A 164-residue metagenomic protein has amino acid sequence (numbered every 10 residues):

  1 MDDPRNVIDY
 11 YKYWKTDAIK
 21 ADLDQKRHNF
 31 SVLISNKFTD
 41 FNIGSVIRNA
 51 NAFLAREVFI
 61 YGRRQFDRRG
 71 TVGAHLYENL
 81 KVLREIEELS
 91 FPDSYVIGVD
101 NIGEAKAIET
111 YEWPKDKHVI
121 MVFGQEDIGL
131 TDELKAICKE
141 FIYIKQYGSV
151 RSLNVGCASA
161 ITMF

Functional and structural regions predicted by a protein language model:
M1-F164: Post-transcriptional modification and biogenesis factors for structured RNAs of the translation apparatus
